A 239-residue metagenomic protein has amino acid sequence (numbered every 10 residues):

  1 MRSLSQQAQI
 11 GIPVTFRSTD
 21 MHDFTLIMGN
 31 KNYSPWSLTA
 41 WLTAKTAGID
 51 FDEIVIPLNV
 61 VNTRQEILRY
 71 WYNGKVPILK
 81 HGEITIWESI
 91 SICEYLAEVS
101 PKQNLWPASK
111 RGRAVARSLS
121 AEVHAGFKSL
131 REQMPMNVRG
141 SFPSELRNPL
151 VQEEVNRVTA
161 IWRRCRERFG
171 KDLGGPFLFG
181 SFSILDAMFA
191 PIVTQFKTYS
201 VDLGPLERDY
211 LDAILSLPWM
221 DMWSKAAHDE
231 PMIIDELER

Functional and structural regions predicted by a protein language model:
Q7: Cationic, low-complexity basic patches in intrinsically disordered or flexible, solvent-exposed regions
V14-N148: GST-like domain detector, emphasizing the conserved glutathione-binding G-site in the N-terminal thioredoxin-like
A97, I192-V193, S224: Active-site-flanking alpha-helical
V123, F127-S216: GST-like fold's C-terminal all-alpha helical module
L206-R239: Long hydrophobic alpha-helical segments typical of transmembrane helices together with their membrane-interfacial
